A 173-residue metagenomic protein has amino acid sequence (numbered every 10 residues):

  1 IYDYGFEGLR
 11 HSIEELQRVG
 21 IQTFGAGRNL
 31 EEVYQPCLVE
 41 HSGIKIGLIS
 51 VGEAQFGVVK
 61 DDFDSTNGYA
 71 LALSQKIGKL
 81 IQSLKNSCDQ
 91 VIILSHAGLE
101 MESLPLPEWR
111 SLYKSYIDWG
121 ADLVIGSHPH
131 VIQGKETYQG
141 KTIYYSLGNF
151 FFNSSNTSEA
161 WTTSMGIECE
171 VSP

Functional and structural regions predicted by a protein language model:
I1-P173: Acidic, metal/ion-coordinating pockets
